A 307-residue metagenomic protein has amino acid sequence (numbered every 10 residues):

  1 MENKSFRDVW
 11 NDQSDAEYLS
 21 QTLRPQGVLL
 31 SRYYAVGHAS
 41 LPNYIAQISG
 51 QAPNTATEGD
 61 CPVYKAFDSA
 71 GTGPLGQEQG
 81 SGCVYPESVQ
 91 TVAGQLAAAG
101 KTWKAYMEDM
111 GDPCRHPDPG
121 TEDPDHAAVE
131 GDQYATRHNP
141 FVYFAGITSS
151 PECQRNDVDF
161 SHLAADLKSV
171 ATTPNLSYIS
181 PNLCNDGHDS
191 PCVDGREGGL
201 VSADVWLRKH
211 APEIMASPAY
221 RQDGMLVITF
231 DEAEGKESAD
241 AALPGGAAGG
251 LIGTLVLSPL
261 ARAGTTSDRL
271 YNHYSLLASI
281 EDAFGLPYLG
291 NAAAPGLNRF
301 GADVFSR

Functional and structural regions predicted by a protein language model:
M1-R307: N-terminal pro-sequences and low-complexity stem/linker regions of secreted or lumenal proteins
